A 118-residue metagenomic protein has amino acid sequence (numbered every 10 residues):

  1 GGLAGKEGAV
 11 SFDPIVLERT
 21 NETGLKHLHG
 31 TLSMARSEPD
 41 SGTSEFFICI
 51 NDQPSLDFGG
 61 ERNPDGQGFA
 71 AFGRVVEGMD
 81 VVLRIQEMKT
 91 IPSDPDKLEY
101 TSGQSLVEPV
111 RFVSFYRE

Functional and structural regions predicted by a protein language model:
G1-E118: Cyclophilin-like peptidyl-prolyl cis-trans isomerases
